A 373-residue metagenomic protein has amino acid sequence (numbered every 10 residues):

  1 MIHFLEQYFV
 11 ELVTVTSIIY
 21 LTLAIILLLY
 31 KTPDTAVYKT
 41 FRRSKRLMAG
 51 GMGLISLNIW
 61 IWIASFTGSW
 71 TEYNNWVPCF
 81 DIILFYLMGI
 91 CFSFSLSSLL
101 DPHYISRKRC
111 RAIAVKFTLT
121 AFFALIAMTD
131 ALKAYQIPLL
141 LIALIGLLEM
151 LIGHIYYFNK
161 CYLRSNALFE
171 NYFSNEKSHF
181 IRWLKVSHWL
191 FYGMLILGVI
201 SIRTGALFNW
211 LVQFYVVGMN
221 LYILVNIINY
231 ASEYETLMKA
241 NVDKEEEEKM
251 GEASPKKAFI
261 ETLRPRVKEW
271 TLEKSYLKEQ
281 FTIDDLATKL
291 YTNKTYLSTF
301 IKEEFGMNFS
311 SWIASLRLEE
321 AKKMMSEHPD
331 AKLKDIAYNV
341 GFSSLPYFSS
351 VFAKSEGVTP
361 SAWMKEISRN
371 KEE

Functional and structural regions predicted by a protein language model:
M1-F122, P138-I142: N-terminal low-complexity or simple alpha-helical regulatory segments that function as activation/interaction modules
V37-L57, I113-F117, P138-R203, V212-L221: Alpha-helical transmembrane segments of multi-pass integral membrane proteins
I59-N75, Y192-N209: Alpha-helical transmembrane segments and their membrane-interface junctions in multi-pass membrane proteins
Y73-C91, G205-I228: Hydrophobic alpha-helical transmembrane segments and immediately flanking/interface helices in integral membrane
C91-C110, V216-N241: Alpha-helical transmembrane segments and their immediate juxtamembrane interface regions
D130-P138, R203-L207: Membrane-interface helix caps and helix-loop-helix hairpins in membrane proteins
I228-N339, V351-K354, S361-E373: Membrane-proximal linker segments that couple transmembrane helices to downstream signaling/catalytic modules
T295, L345-P346: Key DNA-contact positions within bacterial/archaeal DNA-binding proteins
